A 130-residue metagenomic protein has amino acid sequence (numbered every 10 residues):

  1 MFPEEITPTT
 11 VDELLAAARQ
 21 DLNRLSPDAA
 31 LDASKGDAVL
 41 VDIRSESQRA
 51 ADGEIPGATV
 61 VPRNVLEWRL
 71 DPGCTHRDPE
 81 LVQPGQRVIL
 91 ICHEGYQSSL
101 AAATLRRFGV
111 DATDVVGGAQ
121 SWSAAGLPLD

Functional and structural regions predicted by a protein language model:
M1-A38, E46-R87, Y96-D130: Rhodanese-like catalytic fold shared by cysteine-dependent sulfurtransferases and DSP/PTP-type phosphatases
